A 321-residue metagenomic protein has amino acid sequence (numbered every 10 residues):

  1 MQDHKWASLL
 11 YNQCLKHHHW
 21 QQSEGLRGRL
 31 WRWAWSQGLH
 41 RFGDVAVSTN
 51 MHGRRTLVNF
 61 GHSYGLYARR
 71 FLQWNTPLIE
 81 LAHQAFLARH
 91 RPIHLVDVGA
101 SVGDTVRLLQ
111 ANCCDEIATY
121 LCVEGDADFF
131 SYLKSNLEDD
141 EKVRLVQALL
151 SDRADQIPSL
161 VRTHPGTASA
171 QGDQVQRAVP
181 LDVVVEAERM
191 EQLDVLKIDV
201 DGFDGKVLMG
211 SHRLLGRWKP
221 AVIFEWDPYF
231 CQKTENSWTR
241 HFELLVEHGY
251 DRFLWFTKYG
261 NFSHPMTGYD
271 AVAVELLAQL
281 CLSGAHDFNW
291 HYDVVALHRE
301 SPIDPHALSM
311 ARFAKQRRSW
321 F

Functional and structural regions predicted by a protein language model:
M1-D126, S131-Y132, E188-M190, Y259-F321: S-adenosyl-L-methionine
R70-V96, R144, R153-W218, F230-N236: Short internal loop-to-helix segment that lines adenine-nucleotide cofactor pockets
N112-E116, S211-W218, L245-H248: Short, conserved loop/helix-junction motifs that constitute active-site signature segments in enzyme catalytic cores
F129, L133-V143: Short, conserved SAM-binding/catalytic segment of Class I S-adenosyl-L-methionine-dependent methyltransferases
V146-A148, Y250-G260: Conserved S-adenosyl-L-methionine
K219-D227: Conserved beta-strand signature within the Rossmann-like core of class I S-adenosyl-L-methionine
W238-D251: Conserved Class I S-adenosyl-L-methionine
